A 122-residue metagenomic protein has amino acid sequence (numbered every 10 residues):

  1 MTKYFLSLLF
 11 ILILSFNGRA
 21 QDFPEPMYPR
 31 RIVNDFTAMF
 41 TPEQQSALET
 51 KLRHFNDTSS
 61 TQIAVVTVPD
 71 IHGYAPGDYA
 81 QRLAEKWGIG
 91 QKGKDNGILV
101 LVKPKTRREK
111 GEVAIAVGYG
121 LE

Functional and structural regions predicted by a protein language model:
M1-M27: Bacterial Sec-dependent N-terminal signal peptides
Q21-E122: Folded, non-transmembrane soluble domains that reside on the lumenal/extracytoplasmic side of membranes
